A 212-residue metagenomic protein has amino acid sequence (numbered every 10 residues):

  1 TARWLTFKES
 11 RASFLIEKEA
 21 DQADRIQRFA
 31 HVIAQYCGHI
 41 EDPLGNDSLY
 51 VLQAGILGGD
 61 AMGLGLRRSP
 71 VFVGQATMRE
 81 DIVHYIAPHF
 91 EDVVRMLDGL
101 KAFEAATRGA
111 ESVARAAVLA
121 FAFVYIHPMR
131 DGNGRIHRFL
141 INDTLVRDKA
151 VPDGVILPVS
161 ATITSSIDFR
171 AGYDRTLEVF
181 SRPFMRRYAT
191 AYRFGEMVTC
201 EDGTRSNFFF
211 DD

Functional and structural regions predicted by a protein language model:
T1-D131, R135-D212: FIC/Doc superfamily catalytic core
